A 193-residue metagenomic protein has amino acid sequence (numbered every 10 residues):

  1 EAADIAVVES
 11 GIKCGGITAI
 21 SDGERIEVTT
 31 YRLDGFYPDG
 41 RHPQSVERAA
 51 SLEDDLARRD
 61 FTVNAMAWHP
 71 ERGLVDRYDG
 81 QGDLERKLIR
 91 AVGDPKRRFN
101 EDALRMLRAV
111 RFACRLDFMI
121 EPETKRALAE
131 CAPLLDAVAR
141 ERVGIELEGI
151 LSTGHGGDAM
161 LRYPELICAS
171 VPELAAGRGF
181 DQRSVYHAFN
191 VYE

Functional and structural regions predicted by a protein language model:
E1-E193: Catalytic cores of the polymerase beta-like nucleotidyltransferase superfamily and closely associated nucleotide
